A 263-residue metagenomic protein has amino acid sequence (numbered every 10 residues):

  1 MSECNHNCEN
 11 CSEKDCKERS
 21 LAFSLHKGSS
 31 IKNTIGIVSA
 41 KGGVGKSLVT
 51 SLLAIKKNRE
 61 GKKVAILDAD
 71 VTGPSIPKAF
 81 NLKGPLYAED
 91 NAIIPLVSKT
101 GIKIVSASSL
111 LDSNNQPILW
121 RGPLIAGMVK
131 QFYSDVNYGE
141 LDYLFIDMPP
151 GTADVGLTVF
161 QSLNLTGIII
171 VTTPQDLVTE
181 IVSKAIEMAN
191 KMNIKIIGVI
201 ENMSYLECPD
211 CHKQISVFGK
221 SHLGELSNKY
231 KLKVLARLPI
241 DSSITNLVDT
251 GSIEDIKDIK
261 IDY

Functional and structural regions predicted by a protein language model:
M1-A22, I186-Y263: C-terminal lobe/tail of nucleotide-utilizing enzymes
H26-K32: Phosphate-binding P-loop
I31, G42, D68, I76 (+7 more regions): Residue-level signature of catalytic and energy-coupling elements of molecular machines, predominantly ATP/GTP-dependent
N33-V71, I186: Walker A/P-loop phosphate-binding motif and the immediately C-terminal alpha-helix
K46-S51, G73-P77, M148-G156, V178-I181: Short glycine/serine/threonine-rich phosphate/pyrophosphate-binding segments that cradle anionic phosphate groups
V64, A69-L111, A126: Phosphate-binding loop that captures ATP/GTP phosphates
L111-V159: Phosphate-binding/switch loop-helix module in NTP-utilizing enzymes
G139-M148, T152-A153, N164-A185: Conserved Switch II/interswitch segment of TRAFAC-class P-loop GTPases
